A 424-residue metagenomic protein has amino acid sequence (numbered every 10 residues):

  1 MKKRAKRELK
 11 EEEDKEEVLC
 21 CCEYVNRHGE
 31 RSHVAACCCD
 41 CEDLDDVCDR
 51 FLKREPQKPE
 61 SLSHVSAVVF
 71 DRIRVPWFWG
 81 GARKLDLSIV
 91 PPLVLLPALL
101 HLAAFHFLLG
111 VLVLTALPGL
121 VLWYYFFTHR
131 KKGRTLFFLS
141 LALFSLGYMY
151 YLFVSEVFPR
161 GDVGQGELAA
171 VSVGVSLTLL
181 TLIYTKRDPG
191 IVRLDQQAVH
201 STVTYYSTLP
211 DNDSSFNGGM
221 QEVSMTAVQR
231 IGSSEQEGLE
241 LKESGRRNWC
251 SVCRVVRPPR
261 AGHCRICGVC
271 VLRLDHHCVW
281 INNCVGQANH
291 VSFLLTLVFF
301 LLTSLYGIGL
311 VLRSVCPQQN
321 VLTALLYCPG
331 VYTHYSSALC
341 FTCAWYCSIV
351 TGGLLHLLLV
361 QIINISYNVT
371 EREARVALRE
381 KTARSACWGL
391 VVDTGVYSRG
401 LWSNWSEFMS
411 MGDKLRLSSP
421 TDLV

Functional and structural regions predicted by a protein language model:
K2-D211, Q287-V424: Hydrophobic alpha-helical transmembrane segments that serve as membrane anchors in secretory-pathway proteins
A169, E235-E237, C250, R265 (+2 more regions): Eukaryotic intrinsically disordered and solvent-exposed regulatory patches
L209-R230: Long, low-complexity intrinsically disordered regulatory regions in eukaryotic signaling/cytoskeletal proteins
A227-E237, G245-S251: Short Cys/His-rich Zn2+-coordinating modules
E237-G245, R254-P258, C270: Short, flexible, mixed-charge glycine/proline-rich loop motifs that serve as phosphate/nucleic-acid-contacting
C250-C253, C264-C267, C278: Short cysteine-rich clusters marking metal-coordination/redox-active sites
P259-G262, R273-H276, Q287: Short, non-ligating residues that shape and space the ligands of small metal-coordination modules and catalytic
N283-C284: Interfacial segments of multi-pass membrane proteins
